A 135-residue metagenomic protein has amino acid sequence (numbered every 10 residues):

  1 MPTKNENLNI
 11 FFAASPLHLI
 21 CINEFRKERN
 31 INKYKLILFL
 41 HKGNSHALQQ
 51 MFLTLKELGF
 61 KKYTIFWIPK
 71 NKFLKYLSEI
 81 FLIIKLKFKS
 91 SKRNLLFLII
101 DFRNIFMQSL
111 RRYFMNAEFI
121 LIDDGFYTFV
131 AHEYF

Functional and structural regions predicted by a protein language model:
M1-L8: Short, Lys/Arg-enriched, disordered terminal segments
L8-F135: Active-site and donor-binding regions of nucleotide-sugar-utilizing enzymes
